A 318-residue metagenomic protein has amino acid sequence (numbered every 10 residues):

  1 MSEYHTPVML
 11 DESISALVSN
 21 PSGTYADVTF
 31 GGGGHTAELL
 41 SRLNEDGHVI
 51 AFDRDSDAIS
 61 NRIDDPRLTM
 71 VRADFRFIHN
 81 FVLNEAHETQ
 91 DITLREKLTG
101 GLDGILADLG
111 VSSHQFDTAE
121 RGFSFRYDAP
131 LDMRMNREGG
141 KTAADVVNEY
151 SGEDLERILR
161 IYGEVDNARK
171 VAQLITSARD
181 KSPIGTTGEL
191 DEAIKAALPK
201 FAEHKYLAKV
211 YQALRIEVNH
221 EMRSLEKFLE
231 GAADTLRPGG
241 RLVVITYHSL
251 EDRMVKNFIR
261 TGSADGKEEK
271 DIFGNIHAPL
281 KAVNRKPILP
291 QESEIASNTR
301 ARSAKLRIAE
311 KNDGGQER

Functional and structural regions predicted by a protein language model:
M1-R318: S-adenosyl-L-methionine-dependent methyltransferase catalytic core, i.e., the SAM/SAH-binding region
